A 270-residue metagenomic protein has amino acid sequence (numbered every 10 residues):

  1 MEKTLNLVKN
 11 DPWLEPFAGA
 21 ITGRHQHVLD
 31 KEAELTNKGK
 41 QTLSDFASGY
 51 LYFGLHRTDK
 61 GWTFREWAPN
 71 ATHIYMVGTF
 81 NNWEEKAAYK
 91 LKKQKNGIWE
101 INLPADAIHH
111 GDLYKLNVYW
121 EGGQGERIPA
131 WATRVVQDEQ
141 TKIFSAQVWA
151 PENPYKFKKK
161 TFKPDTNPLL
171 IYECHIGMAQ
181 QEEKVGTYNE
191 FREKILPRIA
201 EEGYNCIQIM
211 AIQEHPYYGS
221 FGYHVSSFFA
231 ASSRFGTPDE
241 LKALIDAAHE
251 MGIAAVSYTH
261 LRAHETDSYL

Functional and structural regions predicted by a protein language model:
M1-G61, E84-E85, K90-E173, M178-E183 (+1 more regions): The feature marks proteins involved in alpha-glucan
W67-H73: Short proline/glycine-enriched turn/loop motifs at strand-loop junctions of beta-rich domains
Y172, I207, A255-S257: Hydrophobic faces of well-ordered beta-strands that scaffold small-molecule active sites in alpha/beta enzyme cores
C174, I209, A248: Conserved, mostly hydrophobic/aromatic
H175-N189, H224-G236: The substrate-binding groove and active-site-proximal loops of carbohydrate-active enzymes, especially glycoside
T187-R198: Short, acidic/polar
R198-K242: Aromatic-lined carbohydrate-binding/catalytic grooves of carbohydrate-active enzymes
T259-T266: Conserved small/polar residues in nucleotide/adenosyl-binding loops
